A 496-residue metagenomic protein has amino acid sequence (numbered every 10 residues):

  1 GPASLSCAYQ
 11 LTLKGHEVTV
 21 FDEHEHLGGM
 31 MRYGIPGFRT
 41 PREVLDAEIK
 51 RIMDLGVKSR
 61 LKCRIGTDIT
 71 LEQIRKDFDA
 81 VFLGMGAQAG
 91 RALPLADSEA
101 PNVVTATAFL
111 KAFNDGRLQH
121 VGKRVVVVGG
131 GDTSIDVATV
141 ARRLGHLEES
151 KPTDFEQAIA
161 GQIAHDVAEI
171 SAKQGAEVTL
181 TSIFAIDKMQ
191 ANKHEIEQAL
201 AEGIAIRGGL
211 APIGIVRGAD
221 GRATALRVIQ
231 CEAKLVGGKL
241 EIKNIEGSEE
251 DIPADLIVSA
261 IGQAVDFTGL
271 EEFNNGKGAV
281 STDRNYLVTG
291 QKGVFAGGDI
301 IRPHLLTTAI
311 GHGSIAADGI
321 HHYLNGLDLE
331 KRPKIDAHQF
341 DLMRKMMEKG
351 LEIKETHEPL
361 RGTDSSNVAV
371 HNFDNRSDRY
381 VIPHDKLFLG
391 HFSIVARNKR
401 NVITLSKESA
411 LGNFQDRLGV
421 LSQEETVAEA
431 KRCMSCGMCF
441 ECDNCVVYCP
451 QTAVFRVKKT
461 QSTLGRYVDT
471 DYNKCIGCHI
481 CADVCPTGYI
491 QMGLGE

Functional and structural regions predicted by a protein language model:
G1-E25, V468-P486, I490: Glycine-rich active-site/cofactor-binding loop and its immediate structural neighborhood
P2-F21, L61-T70, A89-R91, A108-A191 (+4 more regions): Rossmann-like dinucleotide/flavin-binding elements
A3, Q10, D46-A96, G214-R227 (+3 more regions): Feature captures the FAD/FMN-dependent oxidoreductase FAD-binding
V20, H24-L55, S59, R142-G214 (+1 more regions): Rossmann-like dinucleotide-binding cores of NAD(P)H-dependent redox enzymes
R42, V81-E99, L110, R217-A219 (+8 more regions): Ferredoxin-type iron-sulfur electron-transfer modules and their immediate structural context
G56, F78, A100, G122-K123 (+5 more regions): Short, well-ordered alpha-helix to beta-strand connector turns
K234-K243: Flexible, membrane-facing loop/turn or short amphipathic-helix motifs that contact lipid bilayers or gate lipid-binding
